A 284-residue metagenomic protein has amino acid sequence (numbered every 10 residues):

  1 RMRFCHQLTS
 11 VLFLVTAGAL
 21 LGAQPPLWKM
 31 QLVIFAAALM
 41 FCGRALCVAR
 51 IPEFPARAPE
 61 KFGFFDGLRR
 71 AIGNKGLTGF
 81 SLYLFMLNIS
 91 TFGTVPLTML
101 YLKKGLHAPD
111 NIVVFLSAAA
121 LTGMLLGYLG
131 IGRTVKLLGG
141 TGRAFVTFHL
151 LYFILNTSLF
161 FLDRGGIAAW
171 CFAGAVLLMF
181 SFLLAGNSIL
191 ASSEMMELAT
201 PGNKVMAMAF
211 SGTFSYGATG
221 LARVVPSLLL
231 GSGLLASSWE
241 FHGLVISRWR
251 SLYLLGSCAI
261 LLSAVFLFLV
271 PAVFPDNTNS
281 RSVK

Functional and structural regions predicted by a protein language model:
R1-P25, I34-F41, C47-A49, G79 (+4 more regions): Substrate-agnostic recognition of the 12-TM MFS/MFS-like secondary transporter fold
M30, A108-S117, A173: Juxtamembrane helix-start elements in MFS-like secondary transporters
A37-R44, H149-N156, A259-S263: MFS 12-TM fold signature
A38-A56, S263-P271: C-terminal membrane-cytosol helix-exit motif in multi-pass small-molecule transporters
E53-L82, K136, N277-K284: Juxtamembrane intracellular "pre-TM" segments in multi-pass secondary transporters
P96-V113: Short amphipathic helix-loop junctions that connect adjacent transmembrane helices in Major Facilitator Superfamily/SLC
K136-L150: Cytoplasmic membrane-interface "Motif A"-like loop-to-helix N-cap segments of 12-TM Major Facilitator Superfamily
L150-A168: C-terminal ends and interior cores of transmembrane alpha-helices in multi-pass membrane transporters/permeases
